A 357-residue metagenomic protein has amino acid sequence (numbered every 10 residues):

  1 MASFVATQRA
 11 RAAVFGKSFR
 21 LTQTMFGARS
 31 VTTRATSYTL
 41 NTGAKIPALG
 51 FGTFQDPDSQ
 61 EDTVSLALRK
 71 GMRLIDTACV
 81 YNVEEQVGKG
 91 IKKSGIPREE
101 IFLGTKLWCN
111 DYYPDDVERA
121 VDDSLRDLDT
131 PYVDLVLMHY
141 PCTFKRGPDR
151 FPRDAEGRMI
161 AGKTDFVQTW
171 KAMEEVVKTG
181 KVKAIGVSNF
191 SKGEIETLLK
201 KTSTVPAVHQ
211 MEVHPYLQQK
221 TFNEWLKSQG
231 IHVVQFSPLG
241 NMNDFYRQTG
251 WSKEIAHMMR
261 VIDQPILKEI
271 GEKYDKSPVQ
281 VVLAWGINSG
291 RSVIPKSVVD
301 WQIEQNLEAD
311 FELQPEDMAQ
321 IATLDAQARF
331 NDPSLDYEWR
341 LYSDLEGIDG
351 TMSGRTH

Functional and structural regions predicted by a protein language model:
A6-A10, G16, T24-I101, D115-R119 (+4 more regions): N-terminal binding-site loop/beta-alpha segment at the start of enzyme catalytic domains that lines or forms
L40-N41, G88-R98, L125-D129, L199-T202 (+1 more regions): Acidic (Asp/Glu)-rich catalytic clusters
G50, D76-C79, D134-L137, G186 (+1 more regions): Residues embedded in well-ordered beta-strands within globular domains across many folds
Q55, C79, L107-C109, P215: Structured beta->alpha junctions
M72, T130-V133, V182: A structural motif
R98-D111, L135-P141, E212-V213: A short, structured active-site edge motif that brings together acidic residues
C109, P141-H357: Beta/alpha (TIM)-barrel catalytic core signal, keyed to glycine-rich beta->alpha loops juxtaposed to Asp/Glu that bind
V117-M138, E175-V176: CE4/NodB-like, metal-dependent polysaccharide N-deacetylase domain that modifies extracellular/periplasmic N-acetylated
